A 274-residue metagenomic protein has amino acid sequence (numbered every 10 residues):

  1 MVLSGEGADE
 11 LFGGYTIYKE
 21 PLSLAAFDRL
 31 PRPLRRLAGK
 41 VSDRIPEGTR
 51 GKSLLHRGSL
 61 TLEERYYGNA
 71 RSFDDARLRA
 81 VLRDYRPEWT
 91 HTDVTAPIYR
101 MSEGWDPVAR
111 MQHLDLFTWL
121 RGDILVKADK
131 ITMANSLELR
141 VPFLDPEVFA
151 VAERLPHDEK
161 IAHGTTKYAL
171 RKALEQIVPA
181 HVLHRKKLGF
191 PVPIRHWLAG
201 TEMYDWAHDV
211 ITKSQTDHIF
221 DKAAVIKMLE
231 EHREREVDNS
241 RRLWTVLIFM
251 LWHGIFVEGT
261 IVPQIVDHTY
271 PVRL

Functional and structural regions predicted by a protein language model:
M1-L3, D9: Beta-sheet entry/capping signal
L3, T49-L274: Adenosyl-5′-phosphate
E6-G7, Y15, K186: Glycine-rich, histidine-containing beta strand-loop boundary motifs that form or position
A8-D9, K167: Alpha-helix N-cap/helix-start and coil->helix boundary motif
E10-G39: A mobile, often basic/glycine-rich helix-loop segment that functions as the active-site lid/recognition loop
L30-S53, R57: Alpha-helical "lid/cap" subdomains adjacent to substrate-binding clefts that gate access and reposition the ligand
